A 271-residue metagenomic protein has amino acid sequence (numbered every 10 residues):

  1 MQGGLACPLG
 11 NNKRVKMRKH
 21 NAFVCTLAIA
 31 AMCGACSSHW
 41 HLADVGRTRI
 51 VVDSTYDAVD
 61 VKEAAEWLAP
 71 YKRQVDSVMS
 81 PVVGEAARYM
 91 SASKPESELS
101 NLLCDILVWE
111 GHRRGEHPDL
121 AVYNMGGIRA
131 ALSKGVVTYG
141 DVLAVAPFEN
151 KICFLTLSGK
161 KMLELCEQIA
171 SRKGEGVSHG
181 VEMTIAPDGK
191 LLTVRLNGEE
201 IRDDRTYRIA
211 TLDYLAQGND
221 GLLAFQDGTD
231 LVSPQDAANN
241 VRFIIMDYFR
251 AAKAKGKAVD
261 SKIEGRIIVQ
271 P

Functional and structural regions predicted by a protein language model:
N11-N12: Intrinsic-disorder-associated, low-complexity terminal segments enriched in Asp/Asn/His/Tyr and depleted of Lys/Arg
V15-V24: Bacterial N-terminal signal peptides that target proteins for export
L27-A30: Processing junctions and N-termini across compartments
M32-A35: C-terminal motif of bacterial Sec signal peptides marking the signal peptidase cleavage site
S38-D53, L102, V108-E110, E116-A121 (+1 more regions): Feature captures C-terminal
Y56-A131: Hard-cation-handling environments
